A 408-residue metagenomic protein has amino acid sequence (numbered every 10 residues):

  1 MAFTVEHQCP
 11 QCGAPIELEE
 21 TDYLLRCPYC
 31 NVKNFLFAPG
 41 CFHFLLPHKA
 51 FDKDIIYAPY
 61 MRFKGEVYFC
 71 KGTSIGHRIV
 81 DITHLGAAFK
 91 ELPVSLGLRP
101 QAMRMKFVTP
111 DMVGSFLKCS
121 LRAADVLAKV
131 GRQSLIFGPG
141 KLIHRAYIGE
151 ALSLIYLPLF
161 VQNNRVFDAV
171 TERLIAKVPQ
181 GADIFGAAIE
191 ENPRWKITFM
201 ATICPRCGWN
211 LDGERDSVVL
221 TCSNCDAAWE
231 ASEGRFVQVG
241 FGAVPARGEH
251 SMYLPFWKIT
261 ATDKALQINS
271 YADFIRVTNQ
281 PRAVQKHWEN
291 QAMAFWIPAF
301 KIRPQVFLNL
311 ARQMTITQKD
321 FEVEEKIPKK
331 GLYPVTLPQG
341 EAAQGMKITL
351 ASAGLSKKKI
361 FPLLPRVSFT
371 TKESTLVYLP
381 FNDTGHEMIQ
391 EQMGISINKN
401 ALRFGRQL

Functional and structural regions predicted by a protein language model:
M1-Q11, P15-L18, D22-L408: Long C-terminal interaction/binding lobes of large macromolecular proteins
